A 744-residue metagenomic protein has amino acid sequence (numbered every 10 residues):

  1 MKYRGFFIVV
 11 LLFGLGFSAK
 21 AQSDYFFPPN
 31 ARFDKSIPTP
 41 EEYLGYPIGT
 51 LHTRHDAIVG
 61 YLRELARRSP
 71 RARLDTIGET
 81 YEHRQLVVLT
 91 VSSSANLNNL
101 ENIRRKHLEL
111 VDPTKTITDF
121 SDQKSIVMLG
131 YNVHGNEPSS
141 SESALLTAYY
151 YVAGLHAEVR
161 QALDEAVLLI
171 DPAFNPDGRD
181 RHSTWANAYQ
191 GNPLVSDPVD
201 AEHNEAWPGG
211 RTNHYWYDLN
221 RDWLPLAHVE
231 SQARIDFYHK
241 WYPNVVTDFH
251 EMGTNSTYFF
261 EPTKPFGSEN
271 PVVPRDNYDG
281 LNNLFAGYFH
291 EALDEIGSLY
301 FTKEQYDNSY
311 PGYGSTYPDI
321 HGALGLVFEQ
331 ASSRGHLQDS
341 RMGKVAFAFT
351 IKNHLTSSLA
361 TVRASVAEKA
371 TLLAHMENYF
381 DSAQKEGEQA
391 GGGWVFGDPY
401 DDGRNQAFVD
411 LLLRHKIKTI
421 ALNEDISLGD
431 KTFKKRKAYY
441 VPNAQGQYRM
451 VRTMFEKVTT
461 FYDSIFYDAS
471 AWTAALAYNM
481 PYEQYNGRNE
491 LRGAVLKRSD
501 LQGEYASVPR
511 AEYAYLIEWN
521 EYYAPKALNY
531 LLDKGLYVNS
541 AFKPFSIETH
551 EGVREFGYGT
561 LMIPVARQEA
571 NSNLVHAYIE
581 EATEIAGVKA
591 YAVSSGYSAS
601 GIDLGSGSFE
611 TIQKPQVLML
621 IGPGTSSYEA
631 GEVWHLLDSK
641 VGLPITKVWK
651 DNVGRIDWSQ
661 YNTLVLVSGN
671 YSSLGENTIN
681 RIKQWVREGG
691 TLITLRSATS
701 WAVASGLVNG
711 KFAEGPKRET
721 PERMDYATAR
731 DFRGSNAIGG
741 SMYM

Functional and structural regions predicted by a protein language model:
M1-D24: Bacterial Sec-dependent N-terminal signal peptides
Q22-P138, L145-A166, Y215, R221-D222 (+7 more regions): Intrinsic-disorder/low-complexity accessory segments
A148, E165-G191: Carboxylate/His-rich catalytic cores and anion/metal-binding grooves
P172-P176, A186, F249-T257, A698-T699: Short, solvent-exposed turn/loop segments enriched in Gly/Ser/Thr/Pro and often Arg
T184-E205, L224, H228-S231, P243 (+1 more regions): Active-site cavity-forming subdomains of large catalytic enzyme subunits
P198-Y217, E269: Aromatic- and acidic-residue-enriched carbohydrate-binding clefts of CAZyme catalytic domains
Y238-M252: Proline-aspartate-enriched helix->loop->beta-strand connector
